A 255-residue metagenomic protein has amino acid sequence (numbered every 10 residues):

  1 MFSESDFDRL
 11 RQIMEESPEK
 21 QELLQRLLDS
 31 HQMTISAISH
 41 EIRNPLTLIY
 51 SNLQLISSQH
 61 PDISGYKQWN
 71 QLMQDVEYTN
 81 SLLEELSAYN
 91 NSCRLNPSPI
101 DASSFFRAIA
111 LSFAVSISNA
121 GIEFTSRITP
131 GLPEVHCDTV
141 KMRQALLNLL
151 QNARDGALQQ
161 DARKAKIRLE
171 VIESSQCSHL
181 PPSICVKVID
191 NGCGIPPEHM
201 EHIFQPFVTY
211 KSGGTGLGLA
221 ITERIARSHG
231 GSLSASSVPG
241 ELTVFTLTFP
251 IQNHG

Functional and structural regions predicted by a protein language model:
M1-S30: Conserved signal-transmission helix
F2, Y66-S116: Conserved DHp (HisKA) dimerization/phosphotransfer helix of two-component histidine kinases, i.e., the long coiled-coil
C93-L95, E134-C137, Y210: Conserved micro-motifs of the catalytic ATP-binding
S118, E123-P133: Conserved catalytic submotifs in the C-terminal HATPase_c
S183, I195-F207: Short conserved segment of the HATPase_c
G218, T222: Short alpha-helical Gxxx[C/S/T] motif in the catalytic ATP-binding
